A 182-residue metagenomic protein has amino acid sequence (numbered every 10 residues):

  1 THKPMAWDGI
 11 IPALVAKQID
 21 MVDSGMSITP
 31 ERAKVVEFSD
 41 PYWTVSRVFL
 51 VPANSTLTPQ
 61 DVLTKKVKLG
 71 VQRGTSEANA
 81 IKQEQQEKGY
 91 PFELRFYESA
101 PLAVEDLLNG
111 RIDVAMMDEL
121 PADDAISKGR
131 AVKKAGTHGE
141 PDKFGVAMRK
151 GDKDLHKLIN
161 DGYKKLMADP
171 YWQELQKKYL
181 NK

Functional and structural regions predicted by a protein language model:
T1, E77-F96, I126-R130, K177 (+1 more regions): Ligand-binding cleft/hinge of the Venus flytrap
T1-G25, K34, Y171: Extracytoplasmic small-molecule ligand-binding "clamshell" domains of the periplasmic binding protein/Venus flytrap
T1-P12, T56-L57, L94-D106, D142: Short helix-initiation/N-cap motifs at beta->coil->alpha
G9, G25-K34, A80-Q83, D106-E140: A ligand-binding cleft/hinge motif common to bilobed small-molecule-binding domains
L14-V15, V62, L107-L108, I159: Hydrophobic residues within well-ordered alpha-helices
T44-A53, E119-K164, L180-K182: Periplasmic-binding protein-like
V51-L69: Flexible hinge/capping segments at coil-to-helix
Y163-Y179: Periplasmic-binding protein-like
